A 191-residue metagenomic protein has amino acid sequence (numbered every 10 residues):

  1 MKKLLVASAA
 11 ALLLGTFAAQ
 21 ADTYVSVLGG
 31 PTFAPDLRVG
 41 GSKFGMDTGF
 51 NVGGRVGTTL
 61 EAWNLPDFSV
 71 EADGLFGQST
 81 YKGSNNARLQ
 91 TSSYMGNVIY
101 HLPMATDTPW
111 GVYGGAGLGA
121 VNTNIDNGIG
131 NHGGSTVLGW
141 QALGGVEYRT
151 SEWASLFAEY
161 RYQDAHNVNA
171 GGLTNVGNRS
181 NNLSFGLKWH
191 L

Functional and structural regions predicted by a protein language model:
M1-D22: Cleavable N-terminal export/targeting peptides
A19-E61, L118, N182-H190: Short glycine/proline- and aromatic-enriched beta-strand/turn motifs that initiate or cap beta-hairpins
T32-V39, G77-G83, A105, A120-G128 (+2 more regions): Sequence/structural signature of outer-membrane beta-barrel proteins
A34-P35, G74-S79, A142, Y148-L191: Predominantly the C-terminal beta-signal and adjacent terminal strand-loop region of outer-membrane beta-barrel
S42-G49, S84-S92, G130-L138, L173-S180: Replace "Gram-negative outer membrane beta-barrel proteins" with "bacterial and organellar outer membrane beta-barrel
N51-T59, L143-G145, S155-F157: Short, conserved structural micro-motifs that define repeat-unit consensus positions and nucleotide-binding loops
G54-N127, L183-L191: Gram-negative (and chloroplast) outer-membrane scaffold detector with strong preference for beta-barrel transmembrane
Y94-N97, G114-A120, T136-V146, Y160-Y162: Hydrophobic alpha-helical segments of small multi-pass membrane proteins
